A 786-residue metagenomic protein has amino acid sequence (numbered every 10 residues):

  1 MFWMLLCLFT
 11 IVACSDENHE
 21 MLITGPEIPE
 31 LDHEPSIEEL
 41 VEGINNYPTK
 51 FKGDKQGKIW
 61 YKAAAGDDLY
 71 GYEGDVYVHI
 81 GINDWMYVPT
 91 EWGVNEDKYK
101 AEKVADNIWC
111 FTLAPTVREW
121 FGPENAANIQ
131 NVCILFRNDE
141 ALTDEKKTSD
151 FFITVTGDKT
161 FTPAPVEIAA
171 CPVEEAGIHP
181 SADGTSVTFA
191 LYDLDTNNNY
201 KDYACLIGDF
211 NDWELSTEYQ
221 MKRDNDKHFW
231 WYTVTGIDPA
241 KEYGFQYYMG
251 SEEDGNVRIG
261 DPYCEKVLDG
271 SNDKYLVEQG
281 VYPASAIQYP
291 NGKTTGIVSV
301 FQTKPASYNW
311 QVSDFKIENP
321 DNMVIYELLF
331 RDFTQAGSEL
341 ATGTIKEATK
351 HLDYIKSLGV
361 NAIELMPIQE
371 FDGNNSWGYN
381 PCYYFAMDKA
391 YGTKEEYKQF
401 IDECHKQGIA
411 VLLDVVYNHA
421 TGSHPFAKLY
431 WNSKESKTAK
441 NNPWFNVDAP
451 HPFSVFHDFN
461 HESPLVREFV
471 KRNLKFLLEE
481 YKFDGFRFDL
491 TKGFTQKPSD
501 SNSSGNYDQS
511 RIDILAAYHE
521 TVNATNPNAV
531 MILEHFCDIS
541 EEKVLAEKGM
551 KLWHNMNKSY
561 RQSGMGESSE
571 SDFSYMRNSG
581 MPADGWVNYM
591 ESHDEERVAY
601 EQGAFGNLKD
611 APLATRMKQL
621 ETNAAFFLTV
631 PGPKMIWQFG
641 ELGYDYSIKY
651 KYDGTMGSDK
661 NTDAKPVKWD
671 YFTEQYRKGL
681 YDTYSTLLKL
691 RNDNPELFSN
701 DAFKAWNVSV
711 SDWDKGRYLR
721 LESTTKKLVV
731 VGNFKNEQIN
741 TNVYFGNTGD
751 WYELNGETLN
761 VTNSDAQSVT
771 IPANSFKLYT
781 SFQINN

Functional and structural regions predicted by a protein language model:
W3-I11: Bacterial N-terminal signal peptides
T10-I44, V166, C171: Bacterial Sec-dependent N-terminal signal peptides
I59, F161-A204, R258-D321: Basic K/R-rich, polyanion-interacting modules in nucleoproteins and related proteins
L69-A126, D139-I153, S186-E242, G250-D273: Aromatic-rich carbohydrate-binding modules that target alpha-glucans
K222, P367-Q369, W377-N380, H405-Q407 (+7 more regions): Active-site-proximal helices and loops of the catalytic beta/alpha 8
C264, L268, K274, E278 (+5 more regions): Substrate-binding/active-site clefts of carbohydrate-active enzymes
V277-L329, D572-V587, D594-R616, L620: Glycine-rich phosphate/pyrophosphate-binding loop and adjacent beta-alpha nucleotide/cofactor-binding cores
N763-N786: C-terminal beta-strand-rich structural cap/linker in extracellular carbohydrate-active enzymes
